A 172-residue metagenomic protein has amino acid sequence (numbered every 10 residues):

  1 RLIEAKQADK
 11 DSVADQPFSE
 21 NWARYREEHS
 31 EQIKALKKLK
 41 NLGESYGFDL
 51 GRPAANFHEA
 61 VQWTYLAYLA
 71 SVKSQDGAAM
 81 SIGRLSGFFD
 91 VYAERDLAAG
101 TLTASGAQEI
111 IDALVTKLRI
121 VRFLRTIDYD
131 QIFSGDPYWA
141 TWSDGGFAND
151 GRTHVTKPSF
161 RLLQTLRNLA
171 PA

Functional and structural regions predicted by a protein language model:
R1-A172: Conserved catalytic cores of very large enzyme subunits
